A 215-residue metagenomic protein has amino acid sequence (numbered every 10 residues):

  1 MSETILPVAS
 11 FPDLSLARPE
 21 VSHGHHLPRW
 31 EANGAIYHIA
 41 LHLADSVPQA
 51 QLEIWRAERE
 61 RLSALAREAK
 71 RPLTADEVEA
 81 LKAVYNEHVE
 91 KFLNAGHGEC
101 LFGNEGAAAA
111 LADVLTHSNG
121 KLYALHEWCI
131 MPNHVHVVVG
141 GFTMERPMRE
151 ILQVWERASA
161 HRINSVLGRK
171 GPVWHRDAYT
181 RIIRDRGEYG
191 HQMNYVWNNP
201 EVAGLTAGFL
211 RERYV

Functional and structural regions predicted by a protein language model:
M1-V215: Short catalytic/metal-binding and nucleic-acid-binding patches
